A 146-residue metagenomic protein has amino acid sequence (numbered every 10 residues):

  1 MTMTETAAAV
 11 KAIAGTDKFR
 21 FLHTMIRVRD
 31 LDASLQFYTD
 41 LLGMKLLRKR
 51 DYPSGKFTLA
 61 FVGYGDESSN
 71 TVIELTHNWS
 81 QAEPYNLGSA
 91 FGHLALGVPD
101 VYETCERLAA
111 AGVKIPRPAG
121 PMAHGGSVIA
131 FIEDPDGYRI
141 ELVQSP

Functional and structural regions predicted by a protein language model:
M1-D17, L47-R50, T58-F61, L96 (+1 more regions): Vicinal oxygen chelate
D17-R20, N86-F91, A123-H124: Short glycine-enriched loop/turn motifs at secondary-structure junctions
K18-F19, M25-N70, A110: Core segments of cupin and vicinal oxygen chelate
T24, L94: Hydrophobic adenine-recognition pocket in adenosine-nucleotide-binding enzymes
L31, F91, V101: Hydrophobic pocket-lining residues within nucleotide cofactor-binding pockets
E67-T71, G137-I140: Short, charged/polar, Gly/Pro-enriched secondary-structure boundary elements
S80-E83: A cross-kingdom feature marking solvent-exposed beta-strand/loop segments within repeated, beta-rich binding/scaffold
